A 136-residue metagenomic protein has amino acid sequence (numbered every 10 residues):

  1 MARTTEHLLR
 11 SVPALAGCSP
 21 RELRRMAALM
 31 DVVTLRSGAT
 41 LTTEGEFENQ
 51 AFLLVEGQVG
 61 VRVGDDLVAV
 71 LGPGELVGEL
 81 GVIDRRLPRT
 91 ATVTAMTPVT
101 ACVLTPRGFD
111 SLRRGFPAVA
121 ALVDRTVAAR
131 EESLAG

Functional and structural regions predicted by a protein language model:
A2-E6, R10, A27: An amphipathic alpha-helix signature
R3, P13, L104-P106: Short, proline-centered helix/strand-breaking motifs
T5, C18-R25, P88-T92, R107-G136: A small-molecule sensor/coupling module
L9, M30, R36, E48 (+1 more regions): Short coil/loop residues immediately preceding or within conserved phosphate-binding loops of NTP-utilizing enzyme
V12-V33: A short glycine-rich, His/Asp/Glu-containing loop-to-beta-strand
A14, A39-P98, A128-R130, L134: Cyclic nucleotide-binding regulatory domains
V33-L35, L71, L104: Hydrophobic residues at beta-strand termini and immediately following loops that shape nucleotide-binding pockets
V99-F109: A short hydrophobic beta-strand segment most commonly corresponding to one strand of the jelly-roll/cupin
